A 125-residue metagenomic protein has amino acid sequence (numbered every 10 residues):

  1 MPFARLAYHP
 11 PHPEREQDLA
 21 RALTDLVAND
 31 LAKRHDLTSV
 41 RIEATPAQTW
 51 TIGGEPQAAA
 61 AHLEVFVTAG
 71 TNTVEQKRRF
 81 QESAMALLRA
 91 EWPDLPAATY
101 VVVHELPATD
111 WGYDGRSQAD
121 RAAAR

Functional and structural regions predicted by a protein language model:
M1-R125: A domain-level signal for the structural core that forms small-molecule/cofactor-binding pockets and catalytic centers
